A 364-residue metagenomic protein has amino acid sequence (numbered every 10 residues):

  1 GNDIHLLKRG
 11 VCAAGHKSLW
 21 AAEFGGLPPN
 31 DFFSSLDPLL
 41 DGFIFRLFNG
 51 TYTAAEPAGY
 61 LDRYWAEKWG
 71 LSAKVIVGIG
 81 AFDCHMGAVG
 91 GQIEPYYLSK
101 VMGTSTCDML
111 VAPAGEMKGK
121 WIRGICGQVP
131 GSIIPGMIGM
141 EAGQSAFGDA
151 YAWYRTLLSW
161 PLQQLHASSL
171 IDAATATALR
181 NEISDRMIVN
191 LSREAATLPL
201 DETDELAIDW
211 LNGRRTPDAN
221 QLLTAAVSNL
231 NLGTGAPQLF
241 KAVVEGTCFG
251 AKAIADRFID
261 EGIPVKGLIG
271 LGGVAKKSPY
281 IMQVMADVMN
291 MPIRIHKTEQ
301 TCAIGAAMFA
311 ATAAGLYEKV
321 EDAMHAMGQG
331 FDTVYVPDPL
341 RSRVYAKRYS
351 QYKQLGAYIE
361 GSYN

Functional and structural regions predicted by a protein language model:
G1, G91-Q92, D108-A112: Short beta-strand-to-turn element immediately C-terminal to the catalytic PLP-Schiff-base lysine in fold type I
G1-A81, I208-N212, F240, V244: Gly/Ser/Thr-rich active-site cleft segment
S18, G25-G26, Y52-Y60, G78-I79 (+1 more regions): Glycine/Thr-rich phosphate-binding loops that ligate phosphate moieties of nucleotide and other phosphorylated ligands
W65, K74-V77, G87-V89, P95-Y97 (+2 more regions): Generic recognition of flexible, low-complexity loop/linker segments
S72, E94-P95, I263-K266: Short helix-loop-beta connector
K74-A81, G90, Y97-V101, C107 (+1 more regions): Short glycine-aspartate micro-motif
F82-A88, P264: Flexible, glycine/threonine-enriched loop-and-boundary segments that flank and lead into catalytic domains of large
